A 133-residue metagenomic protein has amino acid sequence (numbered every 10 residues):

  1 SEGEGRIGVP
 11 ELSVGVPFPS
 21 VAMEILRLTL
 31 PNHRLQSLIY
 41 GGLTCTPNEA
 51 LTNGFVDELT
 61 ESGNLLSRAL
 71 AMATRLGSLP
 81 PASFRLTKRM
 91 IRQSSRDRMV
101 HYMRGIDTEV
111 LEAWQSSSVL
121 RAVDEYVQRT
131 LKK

Functional and structural regions predicted by a protein language model:
S1-G3, V56-M103, T130: C-terminal long alpha-helix characteristic of the crotonase
S1-L38, R68, M72: CoA-thioester-processing core
A22-M23, N32-L35, S83-F84, D107 (+1 more regions): A general structural signal for well-ordered alpha-helical segments in protein cores
T29, T44, L59: Short aromatic/basic micro-patch
L38-I39, M90, E109-W114: Helix-loop "lid/cap" segments that line or gate small-molecule binding pockets
G42-E49: Acidic, divalent-metal-coordinating active-site segment for phosphoryl/phosphodiester hydrolysis, typified by short
R121-K133: Terminal low-complexity tails and localization/encapsulation signals of metabolic enzymes
